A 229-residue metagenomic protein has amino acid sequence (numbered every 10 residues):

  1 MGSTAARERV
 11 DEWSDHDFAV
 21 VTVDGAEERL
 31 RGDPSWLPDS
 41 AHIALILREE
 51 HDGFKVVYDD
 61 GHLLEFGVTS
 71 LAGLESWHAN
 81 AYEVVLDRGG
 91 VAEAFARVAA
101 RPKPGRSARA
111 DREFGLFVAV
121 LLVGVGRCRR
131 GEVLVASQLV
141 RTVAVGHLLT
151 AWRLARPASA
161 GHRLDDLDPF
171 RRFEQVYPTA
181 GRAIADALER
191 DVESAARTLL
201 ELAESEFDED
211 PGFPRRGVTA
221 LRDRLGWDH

Functional and structural regions predicted by a protein language model:
T4-W13, A19-G67: Metal-dependent nucleotidyltransferase catalytic core
A5-A6, L71, A158: Short, solvent-exposed loop/turn segments at secondary-structure junctions
D11-W13, H78-A79, D166: Short aromatic-enriched loop/helix-cap "lid" or pocket-rim segments at secondary-structure transitions that line
P34, A81-E83, G161, F170: Generic secondary-structure boundary/loop-capping signal
H62-A94: Acidic, glycine- and histidine-enriched catalytic cores of nucleic acid- and nucleotide-handling enzymes, centered on
Y82-R112: A short, charged helix-loop
P102-H229: Conserved nucleotidyltransferase catalytic core and NTase-mimicking acidic/glycine-rich helix/loop elements in nucleic
